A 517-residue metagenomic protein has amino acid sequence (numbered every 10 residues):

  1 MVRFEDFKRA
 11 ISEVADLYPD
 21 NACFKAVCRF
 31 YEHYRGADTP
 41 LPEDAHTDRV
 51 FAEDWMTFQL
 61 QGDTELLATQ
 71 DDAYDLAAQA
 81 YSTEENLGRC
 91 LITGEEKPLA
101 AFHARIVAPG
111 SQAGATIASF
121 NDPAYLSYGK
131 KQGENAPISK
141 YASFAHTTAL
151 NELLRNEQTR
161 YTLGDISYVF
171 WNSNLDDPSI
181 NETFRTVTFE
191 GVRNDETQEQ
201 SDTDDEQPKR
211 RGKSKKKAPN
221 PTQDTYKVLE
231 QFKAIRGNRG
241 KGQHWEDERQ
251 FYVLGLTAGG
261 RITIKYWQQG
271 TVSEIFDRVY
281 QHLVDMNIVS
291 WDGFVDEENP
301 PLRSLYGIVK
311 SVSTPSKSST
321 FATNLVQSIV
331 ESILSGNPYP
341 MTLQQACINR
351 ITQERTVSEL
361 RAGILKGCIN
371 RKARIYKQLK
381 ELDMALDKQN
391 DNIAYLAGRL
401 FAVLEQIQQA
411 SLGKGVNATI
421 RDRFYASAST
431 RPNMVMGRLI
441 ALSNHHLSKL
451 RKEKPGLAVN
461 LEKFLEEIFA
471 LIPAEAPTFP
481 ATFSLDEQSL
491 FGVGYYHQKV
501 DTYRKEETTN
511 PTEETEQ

Functional and structural regions predicted by a protein language model:
M1-A78, K97-Q517: Extended alpha-helical scaffolding segments
S82-G88: Short metal-coordination and nucleic-acid-contact micro-motifs, chiefly zinc-binding Cys/His arrays
T93-E95: Short Cys/His-rich metal-coordination motifs, predominantly Zn2+-binding knuckles/fingers
